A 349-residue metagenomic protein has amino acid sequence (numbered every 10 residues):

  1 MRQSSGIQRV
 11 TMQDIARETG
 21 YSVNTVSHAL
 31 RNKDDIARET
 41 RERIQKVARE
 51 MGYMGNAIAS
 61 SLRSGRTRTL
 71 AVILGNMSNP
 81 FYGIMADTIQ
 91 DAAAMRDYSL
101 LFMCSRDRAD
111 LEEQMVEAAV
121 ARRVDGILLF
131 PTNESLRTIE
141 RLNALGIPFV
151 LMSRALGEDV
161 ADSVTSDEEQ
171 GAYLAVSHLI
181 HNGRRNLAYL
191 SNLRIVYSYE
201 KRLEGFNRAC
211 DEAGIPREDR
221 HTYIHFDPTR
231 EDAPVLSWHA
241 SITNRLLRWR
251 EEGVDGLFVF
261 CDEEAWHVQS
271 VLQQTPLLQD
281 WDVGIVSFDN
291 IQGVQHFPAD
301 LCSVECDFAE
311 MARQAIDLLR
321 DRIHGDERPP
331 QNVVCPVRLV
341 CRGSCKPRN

Functional and structural regions predicted by a protein language model:
M1-R66, K346-N349: N-terminal helix-turn-helix DNA-binding module of bacterial transcription factors
M1-T11, G65-S177, H181, I195 (+2 more regions): Alpha-helical recognition/docking segments in bacterial nutrient-uptake and carbohydrate-utilization systems
E18, V23-H28, L62-S78, H178 (+1 more regions): Short beta-strand segments enriched in small/hydrophobic residues
R43, P80-M95, G171-L174, Y197-R220 (+2 more regions): Short, solvent-exposed amphipathic alpha-helices that sit in or adjacent to ligand/effector-binding or catalytic
A93-S105, N207-W238: Short beta-strand elements in bilobed, periplasmic/extracellular small-molecule ligand-binding domains
V164-Y189, K201-R208, V235-L247, A265 (+1 more regions): Hydrophobic alpha-helical segments within soluble ligand-binding/sensing domains
A175-I215, Q331-K346: An alpha-beta-alpha
H239, T243-N349: Flexible loop/turn connectors
